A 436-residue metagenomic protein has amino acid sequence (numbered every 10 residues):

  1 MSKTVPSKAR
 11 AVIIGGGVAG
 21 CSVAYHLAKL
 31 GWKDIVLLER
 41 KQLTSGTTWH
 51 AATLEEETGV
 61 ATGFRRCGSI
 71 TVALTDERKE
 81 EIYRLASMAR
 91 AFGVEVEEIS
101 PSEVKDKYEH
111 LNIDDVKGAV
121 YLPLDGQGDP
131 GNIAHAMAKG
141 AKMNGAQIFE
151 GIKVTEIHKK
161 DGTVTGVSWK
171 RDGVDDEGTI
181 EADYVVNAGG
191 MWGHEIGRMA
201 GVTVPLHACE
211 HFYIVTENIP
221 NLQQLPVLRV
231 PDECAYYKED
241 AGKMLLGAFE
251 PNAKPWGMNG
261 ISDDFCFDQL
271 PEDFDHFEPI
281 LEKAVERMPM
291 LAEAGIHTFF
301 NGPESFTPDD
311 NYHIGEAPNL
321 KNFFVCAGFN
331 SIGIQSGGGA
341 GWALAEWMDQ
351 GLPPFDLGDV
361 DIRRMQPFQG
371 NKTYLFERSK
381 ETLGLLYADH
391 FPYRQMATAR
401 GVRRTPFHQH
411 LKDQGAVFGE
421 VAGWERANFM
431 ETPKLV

Functional and structural regions predicted by a protein language model:
K3-A19, V36: Beta1/beta-strand and adjacent pyrophosphate-binding region of the FAD-binding site in flavoprotein oxidoreductases
P6-A9, G173-Y184: Core beta-strand elements of the Rossmann-like FAD/NAD(P) dinucleotide-binding domain in flavoenzyme oxidoreductases
A28-W49: Glycine-rich FAD pyrophosphate-binding loop
A51-K107, D232-Y237, A241-K243, P271 (+3 more regions): Dinucleotide-binding Rossmann-like beta1-alpha1 core, especially the glycine-rich loop that anchors the ADP
T62, L74-E150, T155-T163, S168-W169 (+1 more regions): Flavin (FAD/FMN) cofactor-binding and adjacent substrate-gating region of FAD-dependent oxidoreductase domains
Y184-V202: Flavin (primarily FAD) binding-site architecture
V202-P205, E217-N322: Active-site lid/adjacent beta-loop-alpha segment flanking the redox-cofactor pocket in flavoenzymes
F355, I362-V436: Glycine/proline-enriched, intrinsically flexible loops and inter-domain linkers
